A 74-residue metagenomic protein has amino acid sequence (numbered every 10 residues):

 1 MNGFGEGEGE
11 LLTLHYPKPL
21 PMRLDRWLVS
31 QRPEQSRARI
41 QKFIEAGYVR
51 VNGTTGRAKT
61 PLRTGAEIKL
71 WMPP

Functional and structural regions predicted by a protein language model:
M1-P74: S4-like RNA-binding module at protein N-termini
